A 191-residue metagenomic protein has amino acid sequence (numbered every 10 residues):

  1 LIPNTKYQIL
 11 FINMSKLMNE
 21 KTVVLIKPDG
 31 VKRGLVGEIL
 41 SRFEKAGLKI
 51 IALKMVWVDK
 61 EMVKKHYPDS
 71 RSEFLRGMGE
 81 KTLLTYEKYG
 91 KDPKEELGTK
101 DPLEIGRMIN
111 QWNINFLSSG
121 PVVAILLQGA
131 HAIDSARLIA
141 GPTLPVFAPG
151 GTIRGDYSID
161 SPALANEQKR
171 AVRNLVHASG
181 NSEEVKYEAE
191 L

Functional and structural regions predicted by a protein language model:
L1-I2, M14: Accessible peptide chain termini
P3, Q8-L10: Compositionally biased, intrinsically disordered low-complexity segments enriched in Pro/Arg/Gln/His
M14-L191: Non-catalytic terminal and connector segments of soluble metabolic enzymes
